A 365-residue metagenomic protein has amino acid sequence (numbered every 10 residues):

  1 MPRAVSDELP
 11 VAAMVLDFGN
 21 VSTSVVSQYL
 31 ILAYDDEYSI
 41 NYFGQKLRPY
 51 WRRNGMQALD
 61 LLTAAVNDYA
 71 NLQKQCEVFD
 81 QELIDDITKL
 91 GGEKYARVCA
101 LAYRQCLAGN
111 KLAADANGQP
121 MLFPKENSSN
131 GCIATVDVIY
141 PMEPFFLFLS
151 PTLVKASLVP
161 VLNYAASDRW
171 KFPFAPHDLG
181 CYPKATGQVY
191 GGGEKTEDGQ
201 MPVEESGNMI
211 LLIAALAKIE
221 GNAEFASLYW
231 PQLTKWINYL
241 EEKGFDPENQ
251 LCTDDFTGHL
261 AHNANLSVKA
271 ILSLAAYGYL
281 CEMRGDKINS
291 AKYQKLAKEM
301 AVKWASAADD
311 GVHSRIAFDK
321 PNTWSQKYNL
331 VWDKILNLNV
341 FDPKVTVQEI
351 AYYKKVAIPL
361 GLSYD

Functional and structural regions predicted by a protein language model:
M1-A134, K155, L162-S167: Acidic/polar, glycine-enriched structural segments that form the non-catalytic walls/loops of the carbohydrate-binding
P10-A12, V26, E205, L266 (+1 more regions): Residues that flank catalytic or metal-binding motifs in active/ligand-binding sites
S22, K46-Q73, G131-D246, N263-C281: Aromatic-rich carbohydrate-recognition surfaces in CAZymes
L32, I40, I271-E282, L330-F341: Extended, well-ordered alpha-helical segments in internal regulatory regions
T88-R97, L147-L158, A217-T234, G278-K298 (+1 more regions): Structural helix-adjacent loops and short alpha-helical linkers that scaffold large soluble proteins
A116-P124, Y182-M201, F245-A264, A308-R315: Acidic/His metal-coordination segments adjacent to aromatic residues that form catalytic metal sites in metalloenzymes
E126-V138, P144-P151, L162-A165, W170 (+3 more regions): Extended ligand-binding clefts on enzyme/binding-domain cores
T234-S325: A compositional/structural signature marking long, glycine- and acidic/polar-rich segments with frequent tryptophans
